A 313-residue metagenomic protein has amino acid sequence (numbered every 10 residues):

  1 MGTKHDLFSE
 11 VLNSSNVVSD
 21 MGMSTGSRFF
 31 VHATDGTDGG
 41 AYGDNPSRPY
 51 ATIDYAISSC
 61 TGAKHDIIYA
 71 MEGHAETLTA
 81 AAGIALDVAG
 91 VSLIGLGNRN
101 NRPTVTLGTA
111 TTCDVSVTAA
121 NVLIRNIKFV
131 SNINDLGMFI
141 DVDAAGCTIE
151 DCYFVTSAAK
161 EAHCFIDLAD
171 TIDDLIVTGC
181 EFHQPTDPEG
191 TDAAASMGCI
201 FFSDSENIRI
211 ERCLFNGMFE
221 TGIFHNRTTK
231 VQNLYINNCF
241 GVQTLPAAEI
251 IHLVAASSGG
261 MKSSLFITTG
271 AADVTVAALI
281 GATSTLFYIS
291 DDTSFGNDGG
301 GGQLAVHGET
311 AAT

Functional and structural regions predicted by a protein language model:
G2-F8, Y50-T52, S59, G95 (+4 more regions): Beta-strand-rich, repetitive solenoid scaffolds
G2-Y55, E72, D291-Q303, A311-A312: Right-handed parallel beta-helix/beta-solenoid
F29-T34, A51, Y55-T77, V91-N98: Glycine-rich repeat segments that build the extracellular carbohydrate-interaction surface of secreted and virion
Y69, A85, S92-I94, T106 (+12 more regions): Extracellular beta-strand solenoid repeats
G73-H74, L96-T104, V122, I127 (+5 more regions): Extracellular beta-strand-rich, repetitive "passenger/adhesive" scaffolds that bind or process carbohydrates
T77-L78, A89-M138, D151, V155-A158 (+2 more regions): Right-handed parallel beta-helix/beta-spiral solenoid domain characteristic of secreted/periplasmic
A82-L86, T109-T118, D135-D143, K160-T171 (+7 more regions): Glycine-rich beta-solenoid repeat tracts in large extracellular/virion proteins
S92-G95, A119-N126, A144-D151, I172-T178 (+4 more regions): All-beta strand scaffolds that present successive hydrophobic residues in beta-strands
